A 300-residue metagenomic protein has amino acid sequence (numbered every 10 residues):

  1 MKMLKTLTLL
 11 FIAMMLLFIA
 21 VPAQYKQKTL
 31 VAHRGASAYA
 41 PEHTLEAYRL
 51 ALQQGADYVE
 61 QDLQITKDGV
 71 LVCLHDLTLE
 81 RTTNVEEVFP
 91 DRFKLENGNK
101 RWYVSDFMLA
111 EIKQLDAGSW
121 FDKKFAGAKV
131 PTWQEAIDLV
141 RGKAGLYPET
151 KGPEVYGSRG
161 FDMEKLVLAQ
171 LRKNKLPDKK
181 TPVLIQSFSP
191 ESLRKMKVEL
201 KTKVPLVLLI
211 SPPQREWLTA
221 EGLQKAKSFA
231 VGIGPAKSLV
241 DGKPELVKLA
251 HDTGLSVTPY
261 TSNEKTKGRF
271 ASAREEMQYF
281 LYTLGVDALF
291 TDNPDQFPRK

Functional and structural regions predicted by a protein language model:
M1-T8: Bacterial N-terminal signal peptides that target proteins for export
L9-L17: Bacterial N-terminal signal peptides
A20-K300: Phosphate-group recognition and catalysis centered on beta-loop-alpha active-site segments
